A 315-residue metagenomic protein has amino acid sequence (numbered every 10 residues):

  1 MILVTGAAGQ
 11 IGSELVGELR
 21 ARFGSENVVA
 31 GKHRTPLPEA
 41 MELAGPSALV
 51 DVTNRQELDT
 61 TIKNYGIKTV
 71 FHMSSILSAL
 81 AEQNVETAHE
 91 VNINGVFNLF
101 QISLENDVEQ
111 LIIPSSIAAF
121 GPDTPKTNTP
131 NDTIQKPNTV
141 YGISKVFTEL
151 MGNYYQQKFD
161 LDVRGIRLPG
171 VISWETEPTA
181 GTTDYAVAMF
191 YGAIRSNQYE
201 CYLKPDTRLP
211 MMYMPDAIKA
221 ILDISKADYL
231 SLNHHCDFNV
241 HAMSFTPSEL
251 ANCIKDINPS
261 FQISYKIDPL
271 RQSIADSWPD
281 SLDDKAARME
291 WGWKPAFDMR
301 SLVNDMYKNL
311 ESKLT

Functional and structural regions predicted by a protein language model:
M1-R22: N-terminal Rossmann NAD(P)H-binding glycine-rich loop of SDR-like oxidoreductase domains
V52-V91: NAD(P)H-binding glycine-rich loop region in Rossmannoid oxidoreductase-like domains and their noncatalytic homologs
F97-V140: Conserved Rossmann-fold NAD(P)-dependent oxidoreductase catalytic core, especially the SDR/UDP-sugar
S115-S116, E149-E175: Conserved beta-loop-beta element that borders a ligand/cofactor-binding pocket
G121, K136-T139, R164-T183: Flexible, glycine-rich beta-alpha linker
V146, F159, S173-V187, M214-P215 (+1 more regions): Glycine/proline-rich active-site loop of Rossmann-fold NAD(P)-dependent oxidoreductases
L168-P178, A188-M212, D216: A conserved pocket-lining segment of Rossmann-fold NAD(P)-dependent short-chain dehydrogenase/reductase
Y202-K204, P210-T315: C-terminal substrate-binding subdomain of Rossmann-fold SDR/epimerase-dehydratase oxidoreductases
